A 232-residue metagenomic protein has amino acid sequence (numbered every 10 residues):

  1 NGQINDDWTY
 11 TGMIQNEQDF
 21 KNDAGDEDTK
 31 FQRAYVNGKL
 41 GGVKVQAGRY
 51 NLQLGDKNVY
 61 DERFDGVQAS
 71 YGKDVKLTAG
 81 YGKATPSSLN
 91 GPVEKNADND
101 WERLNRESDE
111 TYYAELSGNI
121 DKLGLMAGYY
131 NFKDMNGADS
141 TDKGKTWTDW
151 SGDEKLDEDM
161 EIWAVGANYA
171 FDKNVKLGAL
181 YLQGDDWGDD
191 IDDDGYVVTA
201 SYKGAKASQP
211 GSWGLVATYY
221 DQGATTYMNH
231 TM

Functional and structural regions predicted by a protein language model:
N1, E27-Q32, D61-D65, S108-Y112 (+2 more regions): Residues that define the transmembrane beta-barrel architecture of outer-membrane proteins
N1-D19, A34, F171, L177: Glycine- and aromatic-enriched membrane insertion/assembly motifs of diderm outer-membrane and organelle channel
N1-G2, A34-G38, V67-Y71, A114-G118 (+3 more regions): Residues on the lipid-exposed face of transmembrane beta-strands in outer-membrane beta-barrel proteins
D6, T11, E27, Q32-G55 (+4 more regions): Mobile, glycine-rich extracellular loop/lid and propeptide segments that shape or gate substrate/ligand access
N16-F20, N51-L54, G184: Solvent-exposed loop/turn segments at secondary-structure junctions within structured extracellular/periplasmic domains
N22-D26, G41, Q46, D121-G124 (+2 more regions): Outer-membrane beta-barrel pore domains
D23-D26, K57-D61, L104, D190: Short, solvent-exposed loop/turn segments at secondary-structure boundaries
A79, K83, S87-L116, M126-M160: Outer-membrane pore/translocation modules
